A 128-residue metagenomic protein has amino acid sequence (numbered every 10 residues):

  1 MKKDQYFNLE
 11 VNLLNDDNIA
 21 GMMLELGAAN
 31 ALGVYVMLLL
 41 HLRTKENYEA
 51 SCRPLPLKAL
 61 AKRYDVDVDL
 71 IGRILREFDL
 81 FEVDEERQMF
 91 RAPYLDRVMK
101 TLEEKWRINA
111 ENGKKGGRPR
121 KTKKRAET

Functional and structural regions predicted by a protein language model:
M1-E103: Positively charged, structured surface patches that bind polyanionic biopolymers
L95-R125: Basic DNA-binding region of bZIP-type proteins
